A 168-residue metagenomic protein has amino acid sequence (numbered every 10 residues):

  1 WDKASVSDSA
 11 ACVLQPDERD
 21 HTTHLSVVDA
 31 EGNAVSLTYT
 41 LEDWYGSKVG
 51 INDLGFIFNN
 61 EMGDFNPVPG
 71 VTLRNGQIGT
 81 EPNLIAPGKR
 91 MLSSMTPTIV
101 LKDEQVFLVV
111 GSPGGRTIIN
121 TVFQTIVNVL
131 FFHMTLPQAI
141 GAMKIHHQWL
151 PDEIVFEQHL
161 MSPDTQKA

Functional and structural regions predicted by a protein language model:
W1-L41, G50-L54, E61, P69-V71 (+1 more regions): Internal maturation/activation junctions in enzymes
W1-R19, A30-E31, D64, L84-S94 (+3 more regions): C-terminal catalytic domains of large/alpha subunits in multi-subunit enzymes
T23, L54, M91, M95 (+2 more regions): Catalytic-loop motifs flanking and including active-site residues across diverse enzymes
L37-G50, P97, S112-I119: Glycine-rich phosphate/pyrophosphate-binding beta-alpha loops
L41, Y45, L54, E81 (+2 more regions): Glycine-rich, flexible loop/turn motifs
W44-N59, G63, N120-Q124: A short, polar/charged loop-to-alpha-helix boundary motif
G46-S47, P67-V68, I118-N120, P163-T165: Extracytoplasmic/secreted cell-surface and envelope-processing proteins
N52-G55, G76, T125-N128, H159: Short, charged/polar low-complexity linear motifs in solvent-exposed/disordered segments
